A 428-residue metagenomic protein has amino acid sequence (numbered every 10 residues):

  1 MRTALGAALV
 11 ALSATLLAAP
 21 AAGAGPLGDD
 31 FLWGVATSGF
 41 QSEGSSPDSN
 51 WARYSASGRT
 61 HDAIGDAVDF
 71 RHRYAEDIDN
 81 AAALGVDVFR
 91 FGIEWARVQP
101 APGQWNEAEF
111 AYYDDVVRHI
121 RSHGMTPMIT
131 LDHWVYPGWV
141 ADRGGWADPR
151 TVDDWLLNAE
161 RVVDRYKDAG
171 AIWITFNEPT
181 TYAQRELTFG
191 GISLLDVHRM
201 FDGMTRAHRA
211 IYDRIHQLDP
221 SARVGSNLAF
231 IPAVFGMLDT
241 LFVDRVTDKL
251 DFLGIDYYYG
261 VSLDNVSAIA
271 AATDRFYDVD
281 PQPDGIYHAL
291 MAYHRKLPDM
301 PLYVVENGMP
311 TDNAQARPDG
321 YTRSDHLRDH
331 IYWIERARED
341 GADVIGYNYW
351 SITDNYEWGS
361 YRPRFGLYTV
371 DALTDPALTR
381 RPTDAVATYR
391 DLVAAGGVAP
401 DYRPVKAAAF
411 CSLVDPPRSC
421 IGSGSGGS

Functional and structural regions predicted by a protein language model:
M1-A24: Secretory targeting and sorting signals
G25-A56, A111-P318, D325-G424: Active-site region of glycoside hydrolase catalytic domains
R59, G65-D66, Q104-W105, M200 (+2 more regions): A generic structural signal for short
T60-R73, A147-P149: Active-site mouth loops of central-metabolism enzymes
G65, A101-A108, W146-R150: Short coil/turn segments at secondary-structure boundaries
A67-E94, T126: Catalytic domains of carbohydrate-active enzymes, especially glycoside hydrolases
L84-A111, I129: Aromatic-lined carbohydrate-binding/catalytic grooves of carbohydrate-active enzymes
G426-S428: C-terminal beta-sandwich/jelly-roll accessory domains of carbohydrate-active enzymes
